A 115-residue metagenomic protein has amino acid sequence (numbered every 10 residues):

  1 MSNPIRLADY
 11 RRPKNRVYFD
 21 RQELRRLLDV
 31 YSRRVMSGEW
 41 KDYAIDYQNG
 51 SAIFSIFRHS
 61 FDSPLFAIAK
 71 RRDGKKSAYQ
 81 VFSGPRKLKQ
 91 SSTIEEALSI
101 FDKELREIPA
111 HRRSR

Functional and structural regions predicted by a protein language model:
M1-P4, R113-R115: Short, intrinsically disordered, low-complexity terminal/loop segments
S2-A52: Negatively charged, low-complexity tracts enriched in Asp/Glu with abundant Ser/Thr
S2-N3, R12, D62-R86: Short aromatic-glycine-(Arg/Gly/Cys) micro-motifs in beta-strand/loop hairpins
A8, S60, S114-R115: Small/flexible residues
S37, N49-A52, H59-P64, G74-K75: Short, charged/polar surface micro-motifs in flexible loops or helix N-caps
I56-F57, V81: Short beta-strand element of the conserved SAM-dependent methyltransferase core
D73-R112: Short, compact, well-ordered microdomains
